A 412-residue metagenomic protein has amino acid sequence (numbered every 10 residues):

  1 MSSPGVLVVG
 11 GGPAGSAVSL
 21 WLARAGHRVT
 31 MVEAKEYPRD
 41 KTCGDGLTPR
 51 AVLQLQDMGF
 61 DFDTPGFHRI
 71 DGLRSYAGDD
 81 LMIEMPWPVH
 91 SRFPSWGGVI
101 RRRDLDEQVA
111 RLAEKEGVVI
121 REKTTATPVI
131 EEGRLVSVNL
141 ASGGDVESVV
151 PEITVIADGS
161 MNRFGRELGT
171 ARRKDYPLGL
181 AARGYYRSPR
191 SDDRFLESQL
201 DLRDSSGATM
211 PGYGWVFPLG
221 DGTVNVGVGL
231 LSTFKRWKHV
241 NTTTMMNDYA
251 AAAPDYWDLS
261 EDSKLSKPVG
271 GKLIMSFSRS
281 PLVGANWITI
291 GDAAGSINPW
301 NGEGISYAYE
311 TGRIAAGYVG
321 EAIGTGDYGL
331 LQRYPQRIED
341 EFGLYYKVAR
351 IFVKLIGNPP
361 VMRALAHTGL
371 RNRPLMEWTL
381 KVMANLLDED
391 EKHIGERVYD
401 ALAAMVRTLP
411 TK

Functional and structural regions predicted by a protein language model:
M1-A14: Beta1/beta-strand and adjacent pyrophosphate-binding region of the FAD-binding site in flavoprotein oxidoreductases
A14, Y37, M161: Conserved Rossmann-like nucleotide-cofactor binding loop
A23-C43: Glycine-rich FAD pyrophosphate-binding loop
E36-Q56: Conserved N-terminal glycine-rich FAD pyrophosphate-binding loop of Rossmann-like flavoproteins
V52, Q56-E107: A conserved beta-strand/loop capping segment in the N-terminal third of enzymes that catalyze redox or closely related
L112-Y256: Predominantly flavin-linked oxidoreductase catalytic cores and closely associated redox partners
F234-Y318, G324: FAD/FMN-dependent oxidoreductases across multiple families
G317-K412: C-terminal helical "tail/cap" subdomain of flavin- and related membrane-associated enzymes
